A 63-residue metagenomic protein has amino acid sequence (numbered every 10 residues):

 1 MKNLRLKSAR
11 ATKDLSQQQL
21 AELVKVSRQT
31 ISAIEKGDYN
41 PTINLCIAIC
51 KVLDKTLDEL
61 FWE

Functional and structural regions predicted by a protein language model:
M1-T12: A short, Lys/Arg-rich alpha-helix, primarily the initiator
A9, L23, I34: Residues in the recognition helix of alpha-helical DNA-binding motifs
A11, E22, K51: Alpha-helical residues within the helix-turn-helix
L15-T30: Short alpha-helical DNA-recognition segment
N44-E59: DNA major-groove recognition helix of helix-turn-helix/homeodomain DNA-binding modules
